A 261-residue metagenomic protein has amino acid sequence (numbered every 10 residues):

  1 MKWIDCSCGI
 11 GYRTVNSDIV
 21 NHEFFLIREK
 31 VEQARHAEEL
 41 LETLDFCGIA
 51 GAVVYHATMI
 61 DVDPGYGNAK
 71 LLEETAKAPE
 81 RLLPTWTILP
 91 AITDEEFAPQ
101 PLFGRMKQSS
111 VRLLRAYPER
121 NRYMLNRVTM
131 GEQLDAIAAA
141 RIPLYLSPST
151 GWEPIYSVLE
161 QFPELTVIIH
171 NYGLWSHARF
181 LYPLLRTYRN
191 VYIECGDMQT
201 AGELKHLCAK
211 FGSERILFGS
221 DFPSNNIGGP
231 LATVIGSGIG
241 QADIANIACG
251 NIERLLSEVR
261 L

Functional and structural regions predicted by a protein language model:
M1-I4, Y12-G51, S213, G228-L261: Mid-to-C-terminal alpha-helical segments outside catalytic/metal-binding sites
I4-C8, A52-V54, P84-I88, R112-A116 (+4 more regions): Hydrophobic faces of well-ordered beta-strands that scaffold small-molecule active sites in alpha/beta enzyme cores
S7, L44, L71, I137 (+5 more regions): Conserved, mostly hydrophobic/aromatic
G9-G11, A57-M59, T87-A91, Y117-N121 (+4 more regions): Active-site beta-loop-alpha junctions enriched in small/polar residues
E39-T43, G67-E74, P101-M106, T129-Q133 (+4 more regions): A general structural detector for well-ordered alpha-helical segments in enzyme core domains, enriched
C47, A78-P79, S109, F162 (+2 more regions): A structural signal for short coil/turn segments at secondary-structure junctions
A50-G51, M59-P143: Active-site gating/metal-coordination segments in enzymes
Y123-L217: Catalytic pocket-lining loop regions of alpha/beta-barrel enzymes, especially the amidohydrolase/enolase/GH5 lineages
